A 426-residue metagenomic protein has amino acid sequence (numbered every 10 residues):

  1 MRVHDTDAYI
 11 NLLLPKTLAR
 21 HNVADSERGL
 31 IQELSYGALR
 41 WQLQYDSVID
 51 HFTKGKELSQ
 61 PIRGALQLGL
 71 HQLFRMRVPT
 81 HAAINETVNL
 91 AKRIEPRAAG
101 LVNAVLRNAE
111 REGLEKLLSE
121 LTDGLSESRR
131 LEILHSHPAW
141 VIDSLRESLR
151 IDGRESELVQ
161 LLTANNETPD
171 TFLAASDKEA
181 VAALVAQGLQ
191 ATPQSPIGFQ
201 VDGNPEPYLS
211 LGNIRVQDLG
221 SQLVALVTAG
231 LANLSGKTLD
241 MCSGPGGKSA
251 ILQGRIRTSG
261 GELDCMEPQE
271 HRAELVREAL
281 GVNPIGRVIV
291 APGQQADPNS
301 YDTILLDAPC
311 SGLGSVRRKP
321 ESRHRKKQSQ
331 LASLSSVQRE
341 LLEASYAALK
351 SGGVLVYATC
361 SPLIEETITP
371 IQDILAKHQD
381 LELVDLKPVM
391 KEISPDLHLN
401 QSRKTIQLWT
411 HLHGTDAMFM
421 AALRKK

Functional and structural regions predicted by a protein language model:
M1-K426: S-adenosylmethionine
